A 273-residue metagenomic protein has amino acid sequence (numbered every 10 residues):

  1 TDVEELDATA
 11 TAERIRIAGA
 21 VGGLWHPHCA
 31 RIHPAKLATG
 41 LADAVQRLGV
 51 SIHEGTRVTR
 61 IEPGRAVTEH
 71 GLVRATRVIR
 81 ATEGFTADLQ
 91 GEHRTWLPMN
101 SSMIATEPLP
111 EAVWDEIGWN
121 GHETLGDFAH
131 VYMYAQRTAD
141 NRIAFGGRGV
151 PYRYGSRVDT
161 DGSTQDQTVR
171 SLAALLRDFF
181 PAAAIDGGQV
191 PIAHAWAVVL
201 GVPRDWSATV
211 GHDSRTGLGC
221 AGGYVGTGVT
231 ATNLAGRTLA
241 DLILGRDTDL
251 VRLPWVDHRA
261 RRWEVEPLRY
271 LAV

Functional and structural regions predicted by a protein language model:
T1-A8: Dinucleotide-binding Rossmann-like beta1-alpha1 core, especially the glycine-rich loop that anchors the ADP
A10-A18: Flexible hinge/switch segments at interdomain interfaces of large molecular machines
A18-R77: Helical element adjacent to the flavin cofactor pocket in flavoenzyme catalytic cores
K36, G40, S171, T230-T238: Short amphipathic alpha-helical face segments that pack within enzyme cores and frequently flank/anchor catalytic
V58-R60, L72-A112, E116-T216: Active-site substrate-recognition segment that forms the wall of the catalytic cavity or substrate channel
Y152, D161, F179-A183, V202-A208 (+3 more regions): Helix-rich C-terminal "cap"/substrate-channel and partner-interaction subdomain that packs against the flavin-binding
C220-G226: Hydrophobic alpha-helical bundle architecture
T232-R252: Internal hydrophobic alpha-helix adjacent to the cofactor/substrate pocket in enzyme cavities
